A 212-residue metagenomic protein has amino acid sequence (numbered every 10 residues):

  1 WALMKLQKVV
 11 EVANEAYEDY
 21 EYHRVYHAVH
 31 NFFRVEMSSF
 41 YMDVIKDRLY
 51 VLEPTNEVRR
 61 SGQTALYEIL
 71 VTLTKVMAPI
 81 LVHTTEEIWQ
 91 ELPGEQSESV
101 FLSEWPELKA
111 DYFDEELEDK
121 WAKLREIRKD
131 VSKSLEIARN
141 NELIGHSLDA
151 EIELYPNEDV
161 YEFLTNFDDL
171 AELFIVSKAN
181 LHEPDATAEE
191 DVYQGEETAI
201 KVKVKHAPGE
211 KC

Functional and structural regions predicted by a protein language model:
W1-E11, D43-S134, N141-E158, E162 (+2 more regions): Acidic, turn-prone loop/beta-hairpin segments
Y17-R24: Short helix-adjacent coil turns
S38, N157-D169: Short glycine/threonine-rich loop-to-helix capping motif typified by GTGT followed within a few residues by an Asp-Pro
F167-T187: A glycine-rich helix N-cap at a beta->alpha junction
E190-G209: Short Cys/His-rich Zn2+-coordinating modules
C212: Short cysteine-rich clusters marking metal-coordination/redox-active sites
